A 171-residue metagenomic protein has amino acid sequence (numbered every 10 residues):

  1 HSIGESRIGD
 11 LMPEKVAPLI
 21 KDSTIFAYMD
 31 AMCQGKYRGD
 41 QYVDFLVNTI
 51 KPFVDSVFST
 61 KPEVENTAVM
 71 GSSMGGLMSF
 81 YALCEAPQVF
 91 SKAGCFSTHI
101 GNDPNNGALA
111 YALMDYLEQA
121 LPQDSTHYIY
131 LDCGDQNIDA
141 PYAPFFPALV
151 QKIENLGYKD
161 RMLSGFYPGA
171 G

Functional and structural regions predicted by a protein language model:
H1-G171: Non-catalytic cap/lid and distal C-terminal segments of serine-dependent acyl enzymes
